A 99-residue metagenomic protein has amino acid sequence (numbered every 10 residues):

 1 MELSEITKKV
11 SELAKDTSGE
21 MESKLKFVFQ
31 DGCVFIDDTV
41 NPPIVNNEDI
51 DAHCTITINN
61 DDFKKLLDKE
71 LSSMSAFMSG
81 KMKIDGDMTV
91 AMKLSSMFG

Functional and structural regions predicted by a protein language model:
M1-G99: Feature captures hydrophobic
